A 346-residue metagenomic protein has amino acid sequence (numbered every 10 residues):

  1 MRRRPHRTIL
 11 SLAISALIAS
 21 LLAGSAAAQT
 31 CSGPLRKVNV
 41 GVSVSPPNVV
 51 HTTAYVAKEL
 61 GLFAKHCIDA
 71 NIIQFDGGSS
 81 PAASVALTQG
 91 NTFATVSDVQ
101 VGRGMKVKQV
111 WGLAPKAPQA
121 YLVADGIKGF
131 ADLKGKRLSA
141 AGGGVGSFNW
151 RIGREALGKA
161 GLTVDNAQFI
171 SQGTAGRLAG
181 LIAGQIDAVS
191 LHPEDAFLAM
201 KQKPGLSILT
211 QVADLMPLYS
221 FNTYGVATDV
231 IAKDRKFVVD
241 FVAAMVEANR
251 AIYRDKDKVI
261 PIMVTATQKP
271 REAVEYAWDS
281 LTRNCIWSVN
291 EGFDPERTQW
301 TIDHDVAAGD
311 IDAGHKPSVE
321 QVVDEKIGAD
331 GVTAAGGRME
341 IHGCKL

Functional and structural regions predicted by a protein language model:
M1-H6: N-terminal secretory signal peptides that target proteins for export/translocation
S11-L22: Bacterial N-terminal signal peptides
L22-A28: Sec/Tat signal peptide C-region and signal peptidase I cleavage site
Q29-S171, L178-G180, D187-P193, I208-V212 (+2 more regions): Short, glycine-/small- and polar/acidic-enriched structural segments that line small-molecule recognition paths
S45-P47, R137-G143, Q185-I186, D229-I231 (+2 more regions): Second-shell loop/turn segments in exported
G176-Q268: Pocket-lining segment of extracytoplasmic ligand-binding domains
K233-A313: Secondary-structure end/capping motifs
D303-L346: Conserved C-terminal helix/tail region of periplasmic/extracytoplasmic solute-binding proteins
